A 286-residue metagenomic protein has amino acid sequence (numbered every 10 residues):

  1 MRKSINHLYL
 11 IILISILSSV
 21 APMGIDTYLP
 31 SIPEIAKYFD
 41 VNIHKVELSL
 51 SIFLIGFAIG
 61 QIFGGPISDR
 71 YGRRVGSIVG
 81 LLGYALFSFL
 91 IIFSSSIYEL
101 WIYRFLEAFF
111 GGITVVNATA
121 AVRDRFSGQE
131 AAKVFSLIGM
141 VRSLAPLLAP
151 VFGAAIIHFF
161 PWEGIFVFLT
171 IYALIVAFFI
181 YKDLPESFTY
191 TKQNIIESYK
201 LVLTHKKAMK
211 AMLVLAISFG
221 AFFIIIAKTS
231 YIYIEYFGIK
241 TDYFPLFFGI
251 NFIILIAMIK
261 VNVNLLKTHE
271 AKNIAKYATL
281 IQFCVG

Functional and structural regions predicted by a protein language model:
M1-S4, P185-M212: Juxtamembrane intracellular "pre-TM" segments in multi-pass secondary transporters
Y9-I43, I225-S230: Extracytoplasmic
D26, L54-I62, P146-L147, F252-I256 (+1 more regions): Residue-level signature of mid-helix packing/kink "hotspots" within the transmembrane helices of 12-pass Major
I59-Y98: Conserved MFS/SLC helix-loop-helix module at the cytosolic interface between two early adjacent transmembrane helices
Q61-G72, M258-K272: Helix-to-loop junctions at the C-terminal end of transmembrane segments in multipass secondary transporters
E99, G128, S136-Y181, L246: Helix-loop-helix hairpin linking two adjacent transmembrane segments in secondary transporters
Y103-R142: Cytoplasmic helix-loop-helix junction between adjacent transmembrane helices in 12-TM secondary transporters
L246-K267, Q282-V285: Transmembrane alpha-helices of Major Facilitator/SLC transporters
